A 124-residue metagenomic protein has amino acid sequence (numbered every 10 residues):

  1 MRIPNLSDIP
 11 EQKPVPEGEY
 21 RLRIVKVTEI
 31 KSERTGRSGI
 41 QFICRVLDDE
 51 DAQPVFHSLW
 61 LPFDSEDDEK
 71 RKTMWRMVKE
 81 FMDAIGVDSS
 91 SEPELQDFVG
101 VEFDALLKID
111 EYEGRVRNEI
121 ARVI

Functional and structural regions predicted by a protein language model:
M1-I124: Short beta-rich binding modules
